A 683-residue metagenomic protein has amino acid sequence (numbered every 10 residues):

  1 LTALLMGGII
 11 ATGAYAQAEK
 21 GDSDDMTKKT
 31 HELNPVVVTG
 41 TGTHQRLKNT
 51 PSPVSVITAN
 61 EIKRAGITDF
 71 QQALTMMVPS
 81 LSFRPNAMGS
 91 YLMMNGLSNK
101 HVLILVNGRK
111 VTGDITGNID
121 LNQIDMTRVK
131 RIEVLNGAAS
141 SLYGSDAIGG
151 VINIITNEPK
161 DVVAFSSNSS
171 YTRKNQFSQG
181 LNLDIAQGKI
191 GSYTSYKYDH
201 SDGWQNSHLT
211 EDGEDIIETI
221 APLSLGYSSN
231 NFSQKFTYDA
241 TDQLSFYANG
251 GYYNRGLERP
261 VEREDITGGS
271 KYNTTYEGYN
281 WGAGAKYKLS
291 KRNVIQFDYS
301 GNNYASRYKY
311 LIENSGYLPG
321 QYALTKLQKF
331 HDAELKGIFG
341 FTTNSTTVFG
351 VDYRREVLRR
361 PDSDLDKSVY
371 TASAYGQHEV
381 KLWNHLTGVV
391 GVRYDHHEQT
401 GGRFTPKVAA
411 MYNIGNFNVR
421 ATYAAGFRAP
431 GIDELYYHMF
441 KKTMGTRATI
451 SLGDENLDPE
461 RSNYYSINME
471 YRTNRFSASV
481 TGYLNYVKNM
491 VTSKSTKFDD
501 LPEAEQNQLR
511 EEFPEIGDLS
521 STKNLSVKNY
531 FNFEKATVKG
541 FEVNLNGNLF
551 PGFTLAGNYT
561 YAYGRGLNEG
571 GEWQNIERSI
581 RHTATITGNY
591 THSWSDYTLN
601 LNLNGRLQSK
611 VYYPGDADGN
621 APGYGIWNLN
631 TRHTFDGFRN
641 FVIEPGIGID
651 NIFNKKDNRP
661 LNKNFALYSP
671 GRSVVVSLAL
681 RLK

Functional and structural regions predicted by a protein language model:
A16, Y238-D239, A424, T554-A556 (+2 more regions): Conserved C-terminal beta-signal and adjacent last beta-strands/turns of outer-membrane beta-barrel proteins
Q17-K63, N99: Short, acidic, small-residue-rich periplasmic hinge/interaction motif at the N-terminus of Gram-negative outer-membrane
P35, F70-A73, S90-M93, L105 (+4 more regions): N-terminal periplasmic accessory domains that precede and gate Gram-negative outer-membrane beta-barrel machines
Q71-R109, K130: Extracytoplasmic beta-strand/coil segments of soluble accessory domains associated with Gram-negative outer-membrane
R109-N136, Q234: Short acidic/polar hinge/loop motifs at secondary-structure boundaries that mediate gating or recognition
K160-V162, S170, I185-T274: Periplasmic-side early beta-strands and strand-to-turn transitions of outer-membrane beta-barrels
S270-G284, K288, K326, N418 (+4 more regions): Outer-membrane beta-barrel signature, preferentially recognizing the C-terminal barrel domain of Gram-negative
K381-H385, L484-Y486, E511-Y612: Gram-negative outer-membrane beta-barrel transporters
